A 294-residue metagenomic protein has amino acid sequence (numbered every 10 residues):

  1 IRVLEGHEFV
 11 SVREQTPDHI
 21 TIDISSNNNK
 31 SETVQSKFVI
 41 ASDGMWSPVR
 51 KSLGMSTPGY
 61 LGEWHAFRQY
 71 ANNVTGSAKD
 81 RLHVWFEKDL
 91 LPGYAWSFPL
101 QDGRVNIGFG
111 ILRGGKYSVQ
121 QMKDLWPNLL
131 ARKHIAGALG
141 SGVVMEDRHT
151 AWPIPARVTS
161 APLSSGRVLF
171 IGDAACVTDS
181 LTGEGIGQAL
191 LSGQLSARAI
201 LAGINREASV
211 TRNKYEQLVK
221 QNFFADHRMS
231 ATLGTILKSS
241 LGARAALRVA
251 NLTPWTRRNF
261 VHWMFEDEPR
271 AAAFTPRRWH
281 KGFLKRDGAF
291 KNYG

Functional and structural regions predicted by a protein language model:
I1-L139, P155: Predominantly flavin-linked oxidoreductase catalytic cores and closely associated redox partners
I1-L4, S165, L218: Domain-scale detector for complete catalytic domains at protein termini or as standalone homologs
H7, D43-G44, Q194, S240 (+1 more regions): Alpha-helix N-cap/helix-start capping motif
H7-S11, G115-I200, N205: FAD/FMN-dependent oxidoreductases across multiple families
S11, I24, I111-R113, I135-A136 (+2 more regions): FAD-dependent flavoprotein oxygenase/oxidase catalytic domain
S42, Y60, S118-K123, A161 (+7 more regions): Generic structural signal for well-ordered, non-membrane alpha-helical segments in soluble metabolic enzymes
F67, D80-L82, T150, T159-S160 (+6 more regions): Glycine-rich, flexible loop/turn motifs
R198-G294: C-terminal helical "tail/cap" subdomain of flavin- and related membrane-associated enzymes
